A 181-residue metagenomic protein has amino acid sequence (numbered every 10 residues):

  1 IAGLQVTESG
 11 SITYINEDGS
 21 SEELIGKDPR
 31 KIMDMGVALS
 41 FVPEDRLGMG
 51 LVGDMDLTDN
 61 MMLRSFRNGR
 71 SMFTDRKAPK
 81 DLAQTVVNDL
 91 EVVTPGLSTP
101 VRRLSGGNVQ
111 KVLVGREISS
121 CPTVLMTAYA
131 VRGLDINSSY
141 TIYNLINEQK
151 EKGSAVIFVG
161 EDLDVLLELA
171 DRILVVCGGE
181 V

Functional and structural regions predicted by a protein language model:
I1-V181: Glycine-rich phosphate-binding loops of nucleotide-dependent enzymes
